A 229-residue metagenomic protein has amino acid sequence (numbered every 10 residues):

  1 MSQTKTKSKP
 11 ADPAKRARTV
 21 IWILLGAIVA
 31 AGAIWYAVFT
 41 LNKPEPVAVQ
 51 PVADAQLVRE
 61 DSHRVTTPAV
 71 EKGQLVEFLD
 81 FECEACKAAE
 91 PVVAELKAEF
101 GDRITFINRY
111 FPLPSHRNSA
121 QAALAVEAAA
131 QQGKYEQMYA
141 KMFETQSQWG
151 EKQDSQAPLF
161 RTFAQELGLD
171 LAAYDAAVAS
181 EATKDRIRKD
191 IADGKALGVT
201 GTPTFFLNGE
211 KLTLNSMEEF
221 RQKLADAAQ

Functional and structural regions predicted by a protein language model:
S2-P114, R188-I191, D226-Q229: Extracytoplasmic thiol/disulfide redox context detector
L113-T202, F206-Q229: Cysteine-centric redox/oxidoreductase cores and disulfide-bonded domains
